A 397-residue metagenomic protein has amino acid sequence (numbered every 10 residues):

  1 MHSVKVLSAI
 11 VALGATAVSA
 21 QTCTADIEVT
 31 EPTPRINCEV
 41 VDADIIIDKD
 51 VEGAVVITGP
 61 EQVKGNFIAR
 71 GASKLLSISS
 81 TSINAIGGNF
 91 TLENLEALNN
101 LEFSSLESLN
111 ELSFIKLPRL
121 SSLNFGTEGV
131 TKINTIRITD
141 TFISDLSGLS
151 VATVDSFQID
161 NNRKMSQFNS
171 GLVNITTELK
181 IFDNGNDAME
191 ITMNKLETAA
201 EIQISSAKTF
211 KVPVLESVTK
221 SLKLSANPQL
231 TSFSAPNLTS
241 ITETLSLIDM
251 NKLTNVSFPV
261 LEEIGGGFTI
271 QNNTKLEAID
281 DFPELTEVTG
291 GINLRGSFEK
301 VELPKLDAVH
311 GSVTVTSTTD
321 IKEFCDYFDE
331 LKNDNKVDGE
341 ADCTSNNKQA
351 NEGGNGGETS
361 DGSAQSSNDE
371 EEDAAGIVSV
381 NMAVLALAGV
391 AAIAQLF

Functional and structural regions predicted by a protein language model:
M1, A17, E358-Q365, I377: Intrinsically disordered, low-complexity segments
H2-I10, A383-A386: Sec-dependent signal peptide recognition, specifically the positively charged N-region followed immediately by
H2-V4, N335, A375-V378: Residue-level marker of intrinsically disordered, low-complexity segments enriched for small/polar residues
V11-A25, I393-F397: N-terminal signal peptide
T22-P34, V41-V56, V63-L98, E102-L120 (+11 more regions): Concave beta-strand-loop units of leucine-rich repeat
E323-D373: C-terminal low-complexity, Ser/Thr- and acidic/Pro-rich disordered "stalk" regions positioned immediately N-terminal
E372-F397: Cleavable C-terminal sorting propeptides in eukaryotic secreted/cell-surface proteins
